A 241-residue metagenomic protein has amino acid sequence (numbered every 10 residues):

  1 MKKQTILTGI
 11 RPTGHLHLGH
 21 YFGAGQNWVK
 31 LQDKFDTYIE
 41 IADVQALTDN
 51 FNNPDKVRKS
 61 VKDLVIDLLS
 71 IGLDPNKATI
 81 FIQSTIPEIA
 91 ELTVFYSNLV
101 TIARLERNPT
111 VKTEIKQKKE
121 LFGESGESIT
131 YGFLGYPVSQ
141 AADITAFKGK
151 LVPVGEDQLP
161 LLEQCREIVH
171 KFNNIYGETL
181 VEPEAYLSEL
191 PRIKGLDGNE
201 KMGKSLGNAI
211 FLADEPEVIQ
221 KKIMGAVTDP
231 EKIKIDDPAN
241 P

Functional and structural regions predicted by a protein language model:
M1-T13, D33-K34, I66, S70 (+4 more regions): Non-catalytic terminal extensions that flank enzyme cores
K2-A141: N-terminal Rossmann-like or analogous alpha/beta NTP/dinucleotide-binding catalytic cores that position adenine
K112-P241: Active-site cores that bind ATP or allylic diphosphates and position pyrophosphate for catalysis
